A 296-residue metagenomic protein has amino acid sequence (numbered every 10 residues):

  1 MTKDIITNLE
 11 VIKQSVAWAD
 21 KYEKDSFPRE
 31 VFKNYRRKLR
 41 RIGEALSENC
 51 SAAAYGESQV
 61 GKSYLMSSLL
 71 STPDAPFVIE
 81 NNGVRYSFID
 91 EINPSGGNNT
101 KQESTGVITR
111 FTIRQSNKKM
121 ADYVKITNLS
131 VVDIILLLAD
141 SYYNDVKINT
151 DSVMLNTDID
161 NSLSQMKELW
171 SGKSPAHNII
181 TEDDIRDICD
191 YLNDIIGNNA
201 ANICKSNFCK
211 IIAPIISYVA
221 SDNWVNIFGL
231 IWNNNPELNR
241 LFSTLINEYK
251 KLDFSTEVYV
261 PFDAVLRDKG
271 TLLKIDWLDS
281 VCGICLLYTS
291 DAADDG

Functional and structural regions predicted by a protein language model:
M1-K13: Long, basic/Gly/Ser/Thr-rich N-terminal segments that mediate initial subcellular attachment or targeting
V11-G43: N-terminal pre-Walker A segment at the start of P-loop NTPase domains
A52-A54: Hydrophobic anchor at the beta1->P-loop junction of P-loop NTPases
S58: The conserved Walker
G61: Conserved glycine(s) of the Walker
M66-V78: A conserved segment at the C-terminal end of the G1
V84-N235: P-loop NTPase motor core
Y288-A293: Conserved small/polar residues in nucleotide/adenosyl-binding loops
